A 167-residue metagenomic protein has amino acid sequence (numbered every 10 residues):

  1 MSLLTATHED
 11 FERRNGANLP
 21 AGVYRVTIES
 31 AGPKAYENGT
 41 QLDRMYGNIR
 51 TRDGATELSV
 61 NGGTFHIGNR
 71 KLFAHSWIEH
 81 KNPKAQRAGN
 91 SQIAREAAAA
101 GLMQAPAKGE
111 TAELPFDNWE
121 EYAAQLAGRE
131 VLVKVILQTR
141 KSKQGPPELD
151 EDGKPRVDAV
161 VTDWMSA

Functional and structural regions predicted by a protein language model:
M1-A167: Short beta-rich binding modules
